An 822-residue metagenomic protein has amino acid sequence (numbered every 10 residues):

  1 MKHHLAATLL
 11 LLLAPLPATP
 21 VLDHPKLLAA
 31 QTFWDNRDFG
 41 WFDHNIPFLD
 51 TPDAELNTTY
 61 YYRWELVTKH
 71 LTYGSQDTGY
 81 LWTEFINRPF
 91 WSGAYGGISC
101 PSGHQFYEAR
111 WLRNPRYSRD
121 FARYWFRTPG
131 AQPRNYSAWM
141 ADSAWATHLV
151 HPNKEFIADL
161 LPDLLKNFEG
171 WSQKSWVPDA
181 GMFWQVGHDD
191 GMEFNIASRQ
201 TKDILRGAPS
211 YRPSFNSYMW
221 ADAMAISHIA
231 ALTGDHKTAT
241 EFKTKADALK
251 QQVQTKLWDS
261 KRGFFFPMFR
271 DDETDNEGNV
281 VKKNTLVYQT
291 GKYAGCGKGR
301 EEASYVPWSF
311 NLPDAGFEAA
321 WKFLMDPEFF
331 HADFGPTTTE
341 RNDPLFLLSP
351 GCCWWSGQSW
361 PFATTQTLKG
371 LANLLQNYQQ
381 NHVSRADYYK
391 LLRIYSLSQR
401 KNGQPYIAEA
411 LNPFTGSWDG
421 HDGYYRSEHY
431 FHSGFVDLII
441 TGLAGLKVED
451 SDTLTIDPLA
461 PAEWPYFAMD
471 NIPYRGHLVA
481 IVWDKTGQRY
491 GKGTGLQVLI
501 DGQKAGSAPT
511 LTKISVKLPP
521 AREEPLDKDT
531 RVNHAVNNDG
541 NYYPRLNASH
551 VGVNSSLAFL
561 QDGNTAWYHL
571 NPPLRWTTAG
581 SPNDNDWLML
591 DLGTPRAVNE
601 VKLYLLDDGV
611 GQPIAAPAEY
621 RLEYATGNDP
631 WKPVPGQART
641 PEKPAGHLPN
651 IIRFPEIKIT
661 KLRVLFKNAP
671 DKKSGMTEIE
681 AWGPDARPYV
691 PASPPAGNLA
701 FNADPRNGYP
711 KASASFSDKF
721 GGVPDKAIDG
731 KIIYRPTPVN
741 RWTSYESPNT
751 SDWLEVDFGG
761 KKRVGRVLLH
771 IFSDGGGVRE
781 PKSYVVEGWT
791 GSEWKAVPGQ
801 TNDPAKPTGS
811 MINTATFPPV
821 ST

Functional and structural regions predicted by a protein language model:
P17-G93, K154-F156, L165-S172, H228-L232 (+5 more regions): Acidic/polar, glycine-enriched structural segments that form the non-catalytic walls/loops of the carbohydrate-binding
H24-K26, A30-W34, D38-D43, P47-Y62 (+6 more regions): Catalytic cores of carbohydrate-active enzymes
L28-L165, K292-L312, E318-A320, L324 (+3 more regions): Substrate-binding groove/exosite segments of carbohydrate-active enzymes
Y80-G93, D142-H151, A180-Y211, S260-A303 (+4 more regions): Carbohydrate-binding/catalytic loop surfaces
T233-E273, F317-H477: Non-catalytic carbohydrate-binding regions of carbohydrate-active enzymes
S417, P519-P595, L606-A616, G636 (+5 more regions): Disordered, acidic Ser/Thr/Pro-rich linker "stalks" and the adjacent N-terminal cap of the next globular domain
G611-N628, G777-G791: Short, surface-exposed beta-strand/strand-loop-strand elements in extracellular ectodomains
L665-K672: Short beta-strand-plus-loop segments that form exposed binding edges in beta-rich domains
